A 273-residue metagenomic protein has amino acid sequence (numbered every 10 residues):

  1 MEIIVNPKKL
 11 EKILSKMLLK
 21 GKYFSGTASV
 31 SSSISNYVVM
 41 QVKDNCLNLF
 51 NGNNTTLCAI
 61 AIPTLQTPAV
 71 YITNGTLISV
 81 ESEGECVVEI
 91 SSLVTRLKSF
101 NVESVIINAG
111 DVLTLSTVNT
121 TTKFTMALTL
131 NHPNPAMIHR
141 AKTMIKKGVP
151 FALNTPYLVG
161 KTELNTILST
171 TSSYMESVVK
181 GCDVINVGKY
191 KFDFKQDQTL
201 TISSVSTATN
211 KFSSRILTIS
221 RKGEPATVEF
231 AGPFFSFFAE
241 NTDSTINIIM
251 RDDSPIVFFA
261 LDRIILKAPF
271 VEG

Functional and structural regions predicted by a protein language model:
M1-M137, V159-G273: DNA polymerase processivity clamps
P133-N154: Long, charge-dense
